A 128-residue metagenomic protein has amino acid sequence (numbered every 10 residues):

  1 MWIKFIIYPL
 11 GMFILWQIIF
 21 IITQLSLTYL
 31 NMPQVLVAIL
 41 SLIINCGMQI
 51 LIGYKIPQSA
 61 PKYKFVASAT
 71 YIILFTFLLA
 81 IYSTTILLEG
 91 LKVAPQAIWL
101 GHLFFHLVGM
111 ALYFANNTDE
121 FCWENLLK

Functional and structural regions predicted by a protein language model:
M1-Y29: N-terminal signal-anchor transmembrane alpha-helix
K4, Y8, M12, L103-K128: Membrane-water interface at the C-terminal end of transmembrane alpha helices
F13-I19, I73-T85: Aromatic-anchored segments of alpha-helical transmembrane domains
F13-I21, C46-Y54, M110, F114: Transmembrane alpha-helical segments of multi-pass membrane transport proteins and ion-pumping complexes
I22-Q34, Q58-A67, T85-L91, A115-D119 (+1 more regions): Membrane-interface elements of multi-pass transporters and channels
V37-M48, P95-L107: Alpha-helical transmembrane segments of polytopic membrane proteins
S41-V66: Canonical alpha-helical transmembrane segments
L79-G101: Membrane-helix boundary connector in multi-pass membrane proteins
